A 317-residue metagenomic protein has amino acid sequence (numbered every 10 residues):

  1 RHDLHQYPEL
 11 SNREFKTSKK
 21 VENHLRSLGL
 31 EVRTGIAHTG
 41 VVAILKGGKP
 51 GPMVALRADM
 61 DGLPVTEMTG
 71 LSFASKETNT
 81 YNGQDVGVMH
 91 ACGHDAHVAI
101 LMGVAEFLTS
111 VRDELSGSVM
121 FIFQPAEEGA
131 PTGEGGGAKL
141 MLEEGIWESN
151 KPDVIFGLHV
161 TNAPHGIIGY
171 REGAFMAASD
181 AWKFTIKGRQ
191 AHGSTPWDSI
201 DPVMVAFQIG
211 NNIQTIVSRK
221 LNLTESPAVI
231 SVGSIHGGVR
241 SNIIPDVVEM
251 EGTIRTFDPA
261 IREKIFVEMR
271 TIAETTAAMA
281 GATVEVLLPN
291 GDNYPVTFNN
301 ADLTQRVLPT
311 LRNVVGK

Functional and structural regions predicted by a protein language model:
R1-H90, A99-G117: Acidic/His- and Gly-rich active-site-bordering loop/insert found across diverse amide/peptide-bond hydrolases
L4, M141, G252: Residue-level signal for inorganic ion chemistry
Y7-S11, E128, P259: Short strand->helix junction
S11-K16, D95, I200, M204 (+1 more regions): Soluble non-cytosolic domains of exported or imported proteins
S27, M204-K317: Metal-dependent amide/peptide-bond hydrolase catalytic core, centered on the "pita-bread" metallohydrolase fold
G35-A37, Q124, P289: Conserved beta-strand termini and adjacent loop/short-helix elements that scaffold enzyme active sites in alpha/beta
V41, L63, A74-M89, D95-A96 (+3 more regions): Histidine/acidic-residue-rich, glycine-tolerant segments that coordinate divalent metal ions
L45, I186-G188, I254: Hydrophobic beta-strand positions in extracellular immunoglobulin-like domains
